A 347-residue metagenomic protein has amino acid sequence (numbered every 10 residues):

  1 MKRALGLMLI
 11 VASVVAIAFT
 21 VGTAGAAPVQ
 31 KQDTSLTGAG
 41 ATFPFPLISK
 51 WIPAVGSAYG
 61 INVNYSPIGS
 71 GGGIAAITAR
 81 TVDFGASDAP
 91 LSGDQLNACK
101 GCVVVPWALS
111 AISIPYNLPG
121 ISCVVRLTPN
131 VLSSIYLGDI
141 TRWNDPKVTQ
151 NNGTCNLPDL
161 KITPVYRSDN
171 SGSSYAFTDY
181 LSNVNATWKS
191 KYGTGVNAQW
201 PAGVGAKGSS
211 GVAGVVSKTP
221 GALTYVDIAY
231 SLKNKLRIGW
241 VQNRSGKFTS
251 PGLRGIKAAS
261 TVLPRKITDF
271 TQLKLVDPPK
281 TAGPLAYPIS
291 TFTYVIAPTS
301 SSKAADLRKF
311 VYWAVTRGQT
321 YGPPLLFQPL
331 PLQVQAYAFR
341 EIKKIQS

Functional and structural regions predicted by a protein language model:
M1-T34: Short, low-complexity disordered leader/linker segments with a strong preference for bacterial N-terminal type II
G22-S347: Flexible loop/hinge segments at secondary-structure junctions
